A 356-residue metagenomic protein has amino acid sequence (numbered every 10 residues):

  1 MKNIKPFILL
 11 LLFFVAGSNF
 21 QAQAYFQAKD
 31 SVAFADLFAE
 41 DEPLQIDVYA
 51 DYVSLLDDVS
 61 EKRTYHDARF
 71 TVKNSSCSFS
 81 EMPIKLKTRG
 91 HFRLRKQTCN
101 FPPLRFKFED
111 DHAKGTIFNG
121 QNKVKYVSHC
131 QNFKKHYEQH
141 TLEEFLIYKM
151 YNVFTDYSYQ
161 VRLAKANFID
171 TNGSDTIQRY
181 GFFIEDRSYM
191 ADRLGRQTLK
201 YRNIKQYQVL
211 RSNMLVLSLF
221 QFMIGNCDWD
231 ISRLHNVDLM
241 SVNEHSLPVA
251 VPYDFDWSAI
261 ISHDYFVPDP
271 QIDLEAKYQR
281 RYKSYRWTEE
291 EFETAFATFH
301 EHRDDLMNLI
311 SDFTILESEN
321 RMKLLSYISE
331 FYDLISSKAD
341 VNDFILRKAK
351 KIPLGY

Functional and structural regions predicted by a protein language model:
M1-Y25: Bacterial Sec-dependent N-terminal signal peptides
Q23-Y356: Phosphate/dinucleotide-binding and metal-coordinating scaffold of catalytic cores in nucleotide-dependent enzymes
